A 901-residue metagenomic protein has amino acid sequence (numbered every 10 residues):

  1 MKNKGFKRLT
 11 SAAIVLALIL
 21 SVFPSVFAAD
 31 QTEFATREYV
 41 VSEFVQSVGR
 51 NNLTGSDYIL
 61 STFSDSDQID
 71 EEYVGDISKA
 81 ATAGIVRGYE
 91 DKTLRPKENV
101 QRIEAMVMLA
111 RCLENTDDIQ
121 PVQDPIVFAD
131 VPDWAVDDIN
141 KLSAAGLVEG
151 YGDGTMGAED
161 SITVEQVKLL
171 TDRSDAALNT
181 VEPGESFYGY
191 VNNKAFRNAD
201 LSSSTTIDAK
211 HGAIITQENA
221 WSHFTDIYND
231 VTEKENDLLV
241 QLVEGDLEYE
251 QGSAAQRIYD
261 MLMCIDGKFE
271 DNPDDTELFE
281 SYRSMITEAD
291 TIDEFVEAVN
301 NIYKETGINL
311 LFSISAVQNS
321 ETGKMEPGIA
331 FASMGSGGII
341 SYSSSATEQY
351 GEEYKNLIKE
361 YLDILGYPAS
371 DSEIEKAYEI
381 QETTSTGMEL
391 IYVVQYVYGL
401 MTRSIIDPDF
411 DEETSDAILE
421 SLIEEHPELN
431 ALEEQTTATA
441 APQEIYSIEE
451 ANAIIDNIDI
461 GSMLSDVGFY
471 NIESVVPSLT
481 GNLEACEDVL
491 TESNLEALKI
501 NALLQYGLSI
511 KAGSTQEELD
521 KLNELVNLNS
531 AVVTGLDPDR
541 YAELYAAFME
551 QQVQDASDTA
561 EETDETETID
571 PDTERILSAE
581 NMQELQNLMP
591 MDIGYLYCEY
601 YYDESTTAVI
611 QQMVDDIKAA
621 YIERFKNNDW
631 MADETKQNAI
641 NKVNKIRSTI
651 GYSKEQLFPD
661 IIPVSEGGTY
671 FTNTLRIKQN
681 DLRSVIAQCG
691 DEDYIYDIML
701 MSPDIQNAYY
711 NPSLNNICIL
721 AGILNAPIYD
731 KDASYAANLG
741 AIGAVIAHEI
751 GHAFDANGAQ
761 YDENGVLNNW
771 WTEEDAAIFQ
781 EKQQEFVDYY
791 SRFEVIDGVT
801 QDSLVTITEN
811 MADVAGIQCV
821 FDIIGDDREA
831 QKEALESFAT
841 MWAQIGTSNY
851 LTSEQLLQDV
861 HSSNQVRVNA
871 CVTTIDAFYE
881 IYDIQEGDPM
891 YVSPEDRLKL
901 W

Functional and structural regions predicted by a protein language model:
K2-L9, I14-G75, A83-I103, R111-D137 (+3 more regions): Feature responds to low-complexity, polar/acidic, surface-exposed segments characteristic of secreted/exported proteins
D30-Q31, T62-D67, T93-P96, I126-A129 (+12 more regions): Second-shell loop/turn segments in exported
T36-F44, E72-D76, R102-L109, W134-D138 (+28 more regions): Stable alpha-helical elements in mature extracytoplasmic
V45-L53, A81-I85, A110-D118, A144-L147 (+19 more regions): Sec-exported extracytoplasmic/periplasmic mature domains
E182-S186, Y190-I265: Active-site-surrounding "flap" and adjacent substrate/cofactor-binding loops of secreted or lumenal enzymes, prototyped
T205, A254-R257, Y367-E379, V394-Y398 (+3 more regions): Short, glycine/acidic-rich hinge or "gate" loops at secondary-structure transitions that mediate conformational
N229-A608: Noncatalytic, helix-rich "gating/capping" subdomain that lines the substrate-entry/channel surface of large enzyme
N587-P590, G594-W901: Intrinsically disordered, low-complexity linker/terminal regions across diverse proteins
